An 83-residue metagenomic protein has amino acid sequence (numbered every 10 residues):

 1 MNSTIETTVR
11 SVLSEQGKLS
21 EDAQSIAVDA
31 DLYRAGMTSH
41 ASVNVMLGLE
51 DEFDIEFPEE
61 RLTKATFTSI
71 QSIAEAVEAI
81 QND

Functional and structural regions predicted by a protein language model:
M1-D22, E75-D83: Thiotemplate assembly-line natural product biosynthesis machinery
K18-L19, M37, I55: Helix N-cap/coil-helix junction residues
I26-T38, E60-S69: Glycine-rich loop motifs involved in handling phospho/adenylate chemistry
S42-T66: Phosphopantetheinylated carrier protein domains
T68-A76: Short, cationic-aromatic polyanion-contact patches
